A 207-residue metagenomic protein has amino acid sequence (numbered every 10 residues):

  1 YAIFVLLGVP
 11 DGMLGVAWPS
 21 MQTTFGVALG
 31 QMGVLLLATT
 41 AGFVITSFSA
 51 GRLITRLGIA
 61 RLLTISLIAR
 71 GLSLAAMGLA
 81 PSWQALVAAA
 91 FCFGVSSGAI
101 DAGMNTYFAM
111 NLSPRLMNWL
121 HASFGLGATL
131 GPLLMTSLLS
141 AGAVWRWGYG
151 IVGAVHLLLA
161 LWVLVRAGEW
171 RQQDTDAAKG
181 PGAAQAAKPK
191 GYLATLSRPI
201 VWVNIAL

Functional and structural regions predicted by a protein language model:
A2-V27: Extracytoplasmic
G12, T39-F48, T129: Residue-level signature of mid-helix packing/kink "hotspots" within the transmembrane helices of 12-pass Major
W18, A50, G127-S140, G148: Small-residue (Gly/Pro/Ala) motifs that create kinks and tight helix-helix packing interfaces
V44-Q84: Conserved MFS/SLC helix-loop-helix module at the cytosolic interface between two early adjacent transmembrane helices
S82-A90, V203-N204: Short hydrophobic/alpha-helical segments at membrane-entry points of transmembrane helices in Major Facilitator
A89-F124: Cytoplasmic helix-loop-helix junction between adjacent transmembrane helices in 12-TM secondary transporters
W147-V165: Symmetry-related core transmembrane helices of the 12-TM Major Facilitator Superfamily/SLC fold
R166-I205: Juxtamembrane intracellular "pre-TM" segments in multi-pass secondary transporters
